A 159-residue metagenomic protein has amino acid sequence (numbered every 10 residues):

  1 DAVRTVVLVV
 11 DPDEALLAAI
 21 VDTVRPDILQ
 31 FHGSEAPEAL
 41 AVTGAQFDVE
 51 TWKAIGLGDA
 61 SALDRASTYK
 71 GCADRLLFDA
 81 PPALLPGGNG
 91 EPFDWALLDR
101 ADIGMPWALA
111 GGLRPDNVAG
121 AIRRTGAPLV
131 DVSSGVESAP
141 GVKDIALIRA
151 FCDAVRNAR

Functional and structural regions predicted by a protein language model:
D1-L109, L113-N117: Conserved anion-binding
D22, A45, G120-R123, D153 (+1 more regions): Short, well-ordered alpha-helices that flank and scaffold nucleotide-derived cofactor binding pockets
A41-T43, S133-R159: C-terminal helical cap(s) of enzyme catalytic domains, especially alpha/beta-barrels
W107, R124-T125, I148: Alpha-helix termini
D116, I122, A127-V136: Internal alpha/beta core interface subdomains
